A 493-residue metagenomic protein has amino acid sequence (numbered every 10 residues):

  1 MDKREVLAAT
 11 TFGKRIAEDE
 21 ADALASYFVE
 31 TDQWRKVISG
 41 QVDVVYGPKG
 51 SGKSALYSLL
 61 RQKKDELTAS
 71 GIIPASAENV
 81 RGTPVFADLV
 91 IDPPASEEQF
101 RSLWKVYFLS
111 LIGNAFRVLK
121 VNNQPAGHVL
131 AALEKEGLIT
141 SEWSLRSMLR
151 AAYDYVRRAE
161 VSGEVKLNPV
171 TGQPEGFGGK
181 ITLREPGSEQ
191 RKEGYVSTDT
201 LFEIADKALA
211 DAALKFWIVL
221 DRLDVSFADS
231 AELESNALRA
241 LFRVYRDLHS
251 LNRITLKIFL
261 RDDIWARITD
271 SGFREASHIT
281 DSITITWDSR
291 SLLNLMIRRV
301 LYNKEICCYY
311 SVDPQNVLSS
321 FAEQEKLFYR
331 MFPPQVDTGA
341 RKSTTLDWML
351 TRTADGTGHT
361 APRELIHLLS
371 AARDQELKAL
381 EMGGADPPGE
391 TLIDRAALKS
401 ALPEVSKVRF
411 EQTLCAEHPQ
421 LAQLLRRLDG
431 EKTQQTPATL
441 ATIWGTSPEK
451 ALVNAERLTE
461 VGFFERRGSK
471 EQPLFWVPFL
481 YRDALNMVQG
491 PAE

Functional and structural regions predicted by a protein language model:
M1-P48, E66-I73, E78: A short, basic N-terminal segment
D2, L7, G13-I16, A77-E78 (+1 more regions): C-terminal leucine-rich, beta-strand-based interaction scaffolds used for sensing/assembly
D32-L67, E189-Q190, S197-T198, R299-Q324: Long, acidic, intrinsically disordered low-complexity segments
G40-D43, P93-P94, D221-D229, H278-D281 (+2 more regions): Glycine- and acidic
P48, S54-F216, D270: P-loop NTPase nucleotide-binding core
G52-S54, G82, S226-F227, I264-I268 (+1 more regions): Flexible loop/turn segments at secondary-structure boundaries
Q62, S102-R117, N294, R298 (+3 more regions): Short, hydrophobic/amphipathic alpha-helical patches that form generic packing surfaces within helical domains
T198-W217, R222-K342: The catalytic "switch" region of P-loop NTPases
